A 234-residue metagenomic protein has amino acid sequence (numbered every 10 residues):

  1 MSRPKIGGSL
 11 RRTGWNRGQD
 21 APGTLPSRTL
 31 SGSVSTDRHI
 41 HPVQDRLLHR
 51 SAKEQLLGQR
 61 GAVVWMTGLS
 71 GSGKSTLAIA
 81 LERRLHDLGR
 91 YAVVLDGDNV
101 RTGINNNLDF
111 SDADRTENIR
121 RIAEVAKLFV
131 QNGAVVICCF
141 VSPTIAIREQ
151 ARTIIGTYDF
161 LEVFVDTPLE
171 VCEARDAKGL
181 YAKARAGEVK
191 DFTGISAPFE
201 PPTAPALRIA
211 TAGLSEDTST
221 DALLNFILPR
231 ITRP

Functional and structural regions predicted by a protein language model:
R3-V63: Extreme N-terminal, non-catalytic leader segments that precede Walker-type/kinase nucleotide-binding cores
M66: Hydrophobic anchor at the beta1->P-loop junction of P-loop NTPases
S70: The conserved Walker
K74: Conserved lysine of the Walker
I79-K127, Q131: Conserved substrate/cofactor phosphate-moiety recognition/catalytic segment in nucleotide-dependent phosphotransferases
V94, F160-E162, A206-R208: Conserved beta-strand scaffold positions in the cores of enzyme catalytic domains, especially in NTP/NDP-utilizing
G103-D114, A126-A184, D191: ATP-dependent NMP and nucleoside kinases share a basic, alpha-helical "lid"
D166-A222, R230-P234: Small-molecule kinase domains that catalyze NTP-dependent phosphoryl transfer to phosphate-bearing small molecules
